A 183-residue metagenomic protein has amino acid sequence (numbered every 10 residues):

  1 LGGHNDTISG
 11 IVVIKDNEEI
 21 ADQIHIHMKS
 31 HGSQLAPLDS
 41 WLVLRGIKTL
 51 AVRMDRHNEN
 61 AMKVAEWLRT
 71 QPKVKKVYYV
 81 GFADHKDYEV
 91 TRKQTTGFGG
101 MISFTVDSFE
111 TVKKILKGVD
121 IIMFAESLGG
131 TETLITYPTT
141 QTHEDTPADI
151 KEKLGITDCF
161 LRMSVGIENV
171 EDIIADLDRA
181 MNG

Functional and structural regions predicted by a protein language model:
L1-M101, T105-L134, P138: Active-site C-terminal subdomain of aminotransferase-like
R53, E110, I135-G183: PLP-dependent enzyme catalytic core of the Aspartate aminotransferase-like
